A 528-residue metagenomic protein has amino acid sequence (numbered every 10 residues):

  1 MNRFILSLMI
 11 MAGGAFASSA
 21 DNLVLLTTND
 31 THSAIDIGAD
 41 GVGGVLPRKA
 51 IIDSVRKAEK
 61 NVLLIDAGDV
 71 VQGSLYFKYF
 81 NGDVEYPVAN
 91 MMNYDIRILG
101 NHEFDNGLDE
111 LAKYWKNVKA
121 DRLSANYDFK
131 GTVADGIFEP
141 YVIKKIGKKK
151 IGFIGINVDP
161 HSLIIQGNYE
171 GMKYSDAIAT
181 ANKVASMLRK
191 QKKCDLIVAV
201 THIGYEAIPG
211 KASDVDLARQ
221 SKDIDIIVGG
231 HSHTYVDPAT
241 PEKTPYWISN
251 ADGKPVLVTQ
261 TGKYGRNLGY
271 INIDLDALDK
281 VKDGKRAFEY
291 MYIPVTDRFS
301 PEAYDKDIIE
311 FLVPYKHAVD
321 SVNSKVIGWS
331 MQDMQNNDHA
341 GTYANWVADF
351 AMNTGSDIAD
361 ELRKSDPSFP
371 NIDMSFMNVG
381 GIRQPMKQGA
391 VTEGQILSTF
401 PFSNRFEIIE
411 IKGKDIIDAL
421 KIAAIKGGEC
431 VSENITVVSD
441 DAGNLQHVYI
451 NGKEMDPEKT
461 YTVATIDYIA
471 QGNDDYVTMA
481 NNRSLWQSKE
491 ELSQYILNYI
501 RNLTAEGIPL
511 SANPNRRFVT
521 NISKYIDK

Functional and structural regions predicted by a protein language model:
M1-L8: Sec-dependent signal peptide recognition, specifically the positively charged N-region followed immediately by
M9-S18: Hydrophobic h-region of N-terminal signal peptides that target proteins for export in Gram-negative bacteria
N22-D36, L63, V71-S175, P209-V322 (+2 more regions): Active-site-adjacent helix-turn-beta-strand microarchitecture at beta-sheet edges that either contains or buttresses
N22-V24, A34-G43, P47, K119-N126 (+5 more regions): Feature captures C-terminal
D40-S54, Y174-A181: Short catalytic helix/loop segments, enriched in acidic residues and glycine and frequently bearing histidine
P47-A67, D95, R189: Active-site metal-binding motif and surrounding structural segment of the metallo-beta-lactamase
N61-I65, K193-V200: Short beta-strand/loop segments at the ligand-binding rim of alpha/beta enzyme cores
K282-V391: Hard-cation-handling environments
